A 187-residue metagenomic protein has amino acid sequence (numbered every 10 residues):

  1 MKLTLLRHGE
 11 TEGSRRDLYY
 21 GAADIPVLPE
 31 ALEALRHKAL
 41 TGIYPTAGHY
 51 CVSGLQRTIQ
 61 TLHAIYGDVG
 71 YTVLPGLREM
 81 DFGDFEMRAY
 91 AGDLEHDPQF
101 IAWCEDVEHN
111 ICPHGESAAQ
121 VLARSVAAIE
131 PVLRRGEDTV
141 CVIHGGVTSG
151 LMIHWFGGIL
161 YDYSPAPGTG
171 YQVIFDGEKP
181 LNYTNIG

Functional and structural regions predicted by a protein language model:
K2-V69: Active-site-proximal alpha-helix that buttresses catalytic centers in soluble enzyme cores
L3, G48, G136-G146: Generic beta-sheet signal
T11, V147-T148: Short active-site segment of divalent metal-dependent hydrolases/proteases that encodes the spacing between
D24, G76-E79, P167-G170: Short, acidic/turn-prone active-site loops that include or flank metal/cofactor- and phosphate-binding residues
V52-S53, A123, V142-I143: Short beta-strand scaffold positions
A64, G150-H154: Active-site signature of alpha/beta-hydrolase-fold catalytic machinery across serine- and Asp/Cys-nucleophile hydrolases
I65-R124: Phosphate-handling substructures
G158-T184: Domain-level recognition of soluble alpha/beta enzyme cores, biased toward histidine phosphatases/phosphomutases
